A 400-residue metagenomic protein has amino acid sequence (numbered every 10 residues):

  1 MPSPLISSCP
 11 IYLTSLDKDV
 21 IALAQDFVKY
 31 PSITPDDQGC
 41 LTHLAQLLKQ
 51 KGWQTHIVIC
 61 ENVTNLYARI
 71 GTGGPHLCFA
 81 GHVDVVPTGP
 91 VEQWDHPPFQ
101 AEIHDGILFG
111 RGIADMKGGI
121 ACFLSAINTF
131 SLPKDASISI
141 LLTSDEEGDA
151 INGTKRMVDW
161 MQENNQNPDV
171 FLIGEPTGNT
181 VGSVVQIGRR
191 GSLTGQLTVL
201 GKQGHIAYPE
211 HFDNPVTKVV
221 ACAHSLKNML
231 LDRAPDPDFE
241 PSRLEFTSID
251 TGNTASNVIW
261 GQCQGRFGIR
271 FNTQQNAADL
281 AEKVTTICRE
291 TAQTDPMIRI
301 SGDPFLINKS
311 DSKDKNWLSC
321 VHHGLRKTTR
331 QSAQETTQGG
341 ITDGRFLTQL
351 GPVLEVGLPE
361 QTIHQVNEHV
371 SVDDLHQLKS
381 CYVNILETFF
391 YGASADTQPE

Functional and structural regions predicted by a protein language model:
P2-P4, I59, T177, I187 (+1 more regions): Metal-dependent amide/peptide-bond hydrolase catalytic core, centered on the "pita-bread" metallohydrolase fold
P2-R111, L132-D135: Acidic/His- and Gly-rich active-site-bordering loop/insert found across diverse amide/peptide-bond hydrolases
K51, S131-K134, E163-Q166, E290-D295 (+1 more regions): Short helix-capping segments at alpha-helix termini
R69, T143, G268-R270: Short hydrophobic/aromatic beta-strand micro-patches that form the beta-sheet surface supporting nucleotide- or nucleic
L77-F79, L141, L172, T247 (+1 more regions): Hydrophobic/aromatic beta-strand patches that form the interior of the parallel beta-sheet core in alpha/beta enzyme
D84-T88, D145-E147, K202, N272-Q274: Short coil/turn motifs at secondary-structure junctions
T88-I103, L172, R189-T198, G324 (+1 more regions): Acidic-glycine-rich active-site phosphate/pyrophosphate-binding loop
I113, G118-I127, S131-K227, N367-Q377: Fold-level recognition of mixed alpha/beta catalytic cores in primary-metabolism enzymes, strongest
